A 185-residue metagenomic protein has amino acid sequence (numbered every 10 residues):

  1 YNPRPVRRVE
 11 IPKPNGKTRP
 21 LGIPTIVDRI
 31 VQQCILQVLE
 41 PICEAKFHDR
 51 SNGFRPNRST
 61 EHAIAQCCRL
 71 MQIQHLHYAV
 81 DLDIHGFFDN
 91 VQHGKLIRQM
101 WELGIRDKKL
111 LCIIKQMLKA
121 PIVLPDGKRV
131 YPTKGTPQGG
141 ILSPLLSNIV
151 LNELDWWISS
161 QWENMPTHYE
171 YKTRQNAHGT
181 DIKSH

Functional and structural regions predicted by a protein language model:
N2-E10, K46-R50, R55-R58, H62-H185: Conserved polymerase palm-domain catalytic core
N15-K17: Short flexible coil/turn linkers enriched for glycine and charged/polar residues that connect secondary-structure
P20-T25: Conserved phosphate-binding loops in nucleotide/dinucleotide-binding enzymes
V31-L39, L146-S147: Active/ligand-binding-proximal structured segments within catalytic/core domains that scaffold catalytic residues
Q32, E40, E61-A65: Well-ordered mid-protein domain cores that form the structural environment of catalytic cofactors
V38, I42-C43, I158: Hydrophobic recognition helices of helix-based DNA-binding modules
